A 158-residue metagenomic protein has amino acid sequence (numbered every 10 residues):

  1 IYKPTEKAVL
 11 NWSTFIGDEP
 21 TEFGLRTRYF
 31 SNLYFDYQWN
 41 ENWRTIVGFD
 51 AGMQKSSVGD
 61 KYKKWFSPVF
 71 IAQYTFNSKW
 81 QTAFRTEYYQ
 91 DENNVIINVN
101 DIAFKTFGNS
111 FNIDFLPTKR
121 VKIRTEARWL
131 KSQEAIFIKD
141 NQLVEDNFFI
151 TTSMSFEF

Functional and structural regions predicted by a protein language model:
I1-P4, Y37-W39, Y74, F115 (+2 more regions): Residue-level signature of outer-membrane beta-barrel architecture
E6-W12, N42-V47, K79-A83, F115-T125: Repeated loop/turn-to-beta-strand initiation elements of outer-membrane beta-barrel proteins
K7, F15-F23, A51-G59, Q90-I97 (+1 more regions): Sequence/structural signature of outer-membrane beta-barrel proteins
W12-I16, V47-A51, F70, F84-Y88 (+1 more regions): Transmembrane beta-barrel strands of outer-membrane/channel proteins
E22-Y29, V58-W65, N98-T106, D140-N147: Replace "Gram-negative outer membrane beta-barrel proteins" with "bacterial and organellar outer membrane beta-barrel
R28-K61: Oxyanion-binding "anion nests"
Y29-L33, F66-F70, F107-F111, F148-T152: Hydrophobic, lipid-facing positions within transmembrane beta-strands of outer-membrane proteins
F115-K122, V144-F158: Outer-membrane beta-barrel "beta-signal"
